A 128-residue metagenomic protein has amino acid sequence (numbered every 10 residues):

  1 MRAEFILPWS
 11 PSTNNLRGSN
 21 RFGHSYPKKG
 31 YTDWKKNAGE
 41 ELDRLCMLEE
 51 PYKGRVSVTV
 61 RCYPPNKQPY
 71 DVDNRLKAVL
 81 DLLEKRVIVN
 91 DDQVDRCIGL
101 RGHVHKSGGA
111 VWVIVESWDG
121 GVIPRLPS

Functional and structural regions predicted by a protein language model:
M1-S128: Acidic, proline/glycine-enriched N-terminal capping motif
